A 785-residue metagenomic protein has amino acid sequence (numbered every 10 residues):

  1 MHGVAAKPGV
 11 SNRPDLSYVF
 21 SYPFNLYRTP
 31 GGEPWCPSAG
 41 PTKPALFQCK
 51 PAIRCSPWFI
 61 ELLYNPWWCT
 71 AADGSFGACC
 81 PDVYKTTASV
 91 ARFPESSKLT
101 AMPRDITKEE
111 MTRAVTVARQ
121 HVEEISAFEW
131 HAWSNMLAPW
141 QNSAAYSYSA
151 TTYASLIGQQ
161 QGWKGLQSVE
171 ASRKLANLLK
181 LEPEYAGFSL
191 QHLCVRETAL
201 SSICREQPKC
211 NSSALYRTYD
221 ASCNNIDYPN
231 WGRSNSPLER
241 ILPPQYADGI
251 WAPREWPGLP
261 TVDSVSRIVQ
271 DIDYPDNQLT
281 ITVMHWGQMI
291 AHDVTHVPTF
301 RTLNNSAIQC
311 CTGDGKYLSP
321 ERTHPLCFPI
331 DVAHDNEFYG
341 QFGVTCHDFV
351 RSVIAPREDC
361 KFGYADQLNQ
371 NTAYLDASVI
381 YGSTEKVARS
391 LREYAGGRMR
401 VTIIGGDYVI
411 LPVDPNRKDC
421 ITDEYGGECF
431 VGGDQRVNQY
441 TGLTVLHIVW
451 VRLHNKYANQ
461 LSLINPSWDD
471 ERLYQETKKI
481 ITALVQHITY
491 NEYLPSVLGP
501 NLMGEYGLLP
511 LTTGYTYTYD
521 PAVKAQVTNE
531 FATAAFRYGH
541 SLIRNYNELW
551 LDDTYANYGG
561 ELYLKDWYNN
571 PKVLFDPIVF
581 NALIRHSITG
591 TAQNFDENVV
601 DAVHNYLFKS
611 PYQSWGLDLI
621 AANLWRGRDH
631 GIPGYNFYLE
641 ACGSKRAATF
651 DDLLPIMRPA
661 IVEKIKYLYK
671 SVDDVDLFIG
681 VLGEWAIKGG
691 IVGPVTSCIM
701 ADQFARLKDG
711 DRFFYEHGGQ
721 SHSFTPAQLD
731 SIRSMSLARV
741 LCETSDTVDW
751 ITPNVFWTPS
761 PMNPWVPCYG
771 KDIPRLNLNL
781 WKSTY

Functional and structural regions predicted by a protein language model:
G3, G9-P41, A45-Q48, A52 (+3 more regions): Terminal regions of secretory-pathway proteins
E33, R54-W58, H447: Intrinsically disordered, low-complexity regulatory segments that flank or lie outside the structured catalytic cores
L63-W68: Short, recurring structural edge motifs at helix starts
Y440-R452: Alpha-helical bundle segments that constitute or directly flank the non-heme di-iron/ferroxidase center
V451-N455, I632: Hydrophobic faces of stable alpha-helices that mediate helix-helix packing
